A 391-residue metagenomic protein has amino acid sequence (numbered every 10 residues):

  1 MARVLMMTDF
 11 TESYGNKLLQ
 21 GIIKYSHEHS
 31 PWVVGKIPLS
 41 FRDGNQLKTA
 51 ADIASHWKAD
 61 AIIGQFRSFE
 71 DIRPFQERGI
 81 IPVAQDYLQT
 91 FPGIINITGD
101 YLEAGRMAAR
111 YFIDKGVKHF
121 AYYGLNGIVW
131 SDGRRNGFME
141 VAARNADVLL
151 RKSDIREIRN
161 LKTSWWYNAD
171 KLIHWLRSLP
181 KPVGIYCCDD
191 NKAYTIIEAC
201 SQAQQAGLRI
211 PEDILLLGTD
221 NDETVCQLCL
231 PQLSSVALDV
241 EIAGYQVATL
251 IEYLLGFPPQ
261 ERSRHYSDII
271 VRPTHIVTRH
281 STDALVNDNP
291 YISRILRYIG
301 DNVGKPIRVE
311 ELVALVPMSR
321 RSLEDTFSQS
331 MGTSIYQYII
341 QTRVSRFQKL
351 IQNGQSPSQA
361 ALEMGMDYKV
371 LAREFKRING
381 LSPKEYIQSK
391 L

Functional and structural regions predicted by a protein language model:
M1-A61, D71-V309, V313-R320, E324-D325 (+8 more regions): Bacterial carbohydrate/catabolite-sensing allosteric modules
V313, A361-L362: The alpha-helix within a helix-turn-helix
F347, Q359-A361: Hydrophobic positions on the alpha-helical face of helix-turn-helix-like DNA-binding modules
E363-D367, K376: A short, basic/aromatic helix-end/turn motif that makes direct DNA contacts
L371: Binding-interface segments
